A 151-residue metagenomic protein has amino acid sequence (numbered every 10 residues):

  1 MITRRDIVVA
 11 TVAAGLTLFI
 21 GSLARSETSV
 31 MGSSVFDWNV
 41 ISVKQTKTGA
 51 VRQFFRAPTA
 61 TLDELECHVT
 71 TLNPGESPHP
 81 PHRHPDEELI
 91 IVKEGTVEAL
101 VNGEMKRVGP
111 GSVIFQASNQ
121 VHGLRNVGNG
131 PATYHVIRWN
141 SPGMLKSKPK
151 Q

Functional and structural regions predicted by a protein language model:
R4-V12, L16-E64, L145-Q151: A short, N-terminal "cap"/entry segment at the start of jelly-roll beta-barrel domains of the cupin/DSBH fold
Q53, E66-H84: Conserved short histidine dyad/triad with adjacent acidic residue
L62, S118-G143: Ligand-binding loop in jelly-roll beta-barrel domains
L65-H68, V113, Y134: Aromatic/pi-system hotspot detector in well-structured domains
S77-H79, E98, I114, S118-L124: Histidine-centered metal-chelating micro-motifs
H79-D86, Q120, V136: Histidine-centered catalytic micro-motifs
P85-V97: Glycine- and acidic-residue-biased ligand/ion/polar-headgroup-sensing regions
E104-S118: Short acidic-glycine-tyrosine-enriched beta hairpin
